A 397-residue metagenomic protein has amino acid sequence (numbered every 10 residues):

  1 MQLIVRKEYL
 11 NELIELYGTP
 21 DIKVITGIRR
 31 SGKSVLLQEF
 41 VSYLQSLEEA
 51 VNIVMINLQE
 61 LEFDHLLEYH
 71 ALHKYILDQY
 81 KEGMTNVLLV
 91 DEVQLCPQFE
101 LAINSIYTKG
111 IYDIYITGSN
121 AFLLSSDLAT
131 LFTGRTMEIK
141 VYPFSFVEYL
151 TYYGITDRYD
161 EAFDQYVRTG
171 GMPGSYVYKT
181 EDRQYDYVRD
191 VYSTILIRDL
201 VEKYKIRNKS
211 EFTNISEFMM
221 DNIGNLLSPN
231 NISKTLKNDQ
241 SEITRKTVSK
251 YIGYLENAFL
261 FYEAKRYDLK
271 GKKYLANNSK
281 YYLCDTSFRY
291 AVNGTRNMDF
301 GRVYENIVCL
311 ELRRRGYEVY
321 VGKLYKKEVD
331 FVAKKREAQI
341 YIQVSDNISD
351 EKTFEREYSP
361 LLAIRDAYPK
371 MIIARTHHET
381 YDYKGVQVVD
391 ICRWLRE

Functional and structural regions predicted by a protein language model:
I4-G18: Pre-Walker A adenine-sensing motif
I25: Hydrophobic anchor at the beta1->P-loop junction of P-loop NTPases
K33: Conserved lysine of the Walker
L36, F40: Hydrophobic positions on the alpha1 helix immediately C-terminal to the Walker A/P-loop
V54-M84: Short glycine-rich substrate-engagement loop in P-loop NTPases that contacts/grips substrate
S119-A121, S126-L226: Interdomain motor-coupling "hinge/lid" segment immediately C-terminal to the ATP-binding subdomain of NTP-driven enzymes
T180-Q339: Accessory nucleic acid-recognition modules appended to NTPase machines
H377-E397: Domain-level recognition of nuclease-like catalytic cores that cleave nucleotide substrates
